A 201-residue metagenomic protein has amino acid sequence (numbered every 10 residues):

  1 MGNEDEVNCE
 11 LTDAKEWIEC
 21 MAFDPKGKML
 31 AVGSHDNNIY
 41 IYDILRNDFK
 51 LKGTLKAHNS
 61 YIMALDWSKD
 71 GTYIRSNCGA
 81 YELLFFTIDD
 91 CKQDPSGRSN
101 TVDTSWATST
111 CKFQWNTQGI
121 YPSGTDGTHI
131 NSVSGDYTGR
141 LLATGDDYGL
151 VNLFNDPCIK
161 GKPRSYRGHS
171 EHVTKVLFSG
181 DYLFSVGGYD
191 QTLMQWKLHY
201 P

Functional and structural regions predicted by a protein language model:
M1-P201: WD40-repeat beta-propeller superdomains and closely related acidic/aromatic-rich repeat-like regions
